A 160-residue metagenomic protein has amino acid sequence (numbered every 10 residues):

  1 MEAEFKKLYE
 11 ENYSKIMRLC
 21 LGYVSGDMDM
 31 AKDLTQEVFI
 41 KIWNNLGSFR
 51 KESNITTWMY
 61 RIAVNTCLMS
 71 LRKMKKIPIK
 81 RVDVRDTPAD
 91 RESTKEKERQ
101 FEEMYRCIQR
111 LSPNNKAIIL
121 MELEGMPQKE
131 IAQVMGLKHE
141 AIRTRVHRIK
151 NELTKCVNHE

Functional and structural regions predicted by a protein language model:
M1-R18: A short, charge-rich alpha-helical start-of-domain segment used by transcription regulators
D33-I40, S53-N65: Structural recognition of an alpha-helix C-terminal capping motif at a helix-to-coil junction
V38, I62, I118-I119, I131-A132 (+1 more regions): Hydrophobic positions on the alpha-helical face of helix-turn-helix-like DNA-binding modules
S48-R50, R61-R81, K97, R148: Arg/Lys-rich amphipathic alpha helix in sigma70-family domain 2
M69, K76-F101, P127-Q128: Internal acidic/polar
E103-L111: Short amphipathic alpha-helical boundary/capping segments
R110-E130, V134: Short amphipathic alpha helix immediately N-terminal
V134-H159: DNA-recognition helix of helix-turn-helix
